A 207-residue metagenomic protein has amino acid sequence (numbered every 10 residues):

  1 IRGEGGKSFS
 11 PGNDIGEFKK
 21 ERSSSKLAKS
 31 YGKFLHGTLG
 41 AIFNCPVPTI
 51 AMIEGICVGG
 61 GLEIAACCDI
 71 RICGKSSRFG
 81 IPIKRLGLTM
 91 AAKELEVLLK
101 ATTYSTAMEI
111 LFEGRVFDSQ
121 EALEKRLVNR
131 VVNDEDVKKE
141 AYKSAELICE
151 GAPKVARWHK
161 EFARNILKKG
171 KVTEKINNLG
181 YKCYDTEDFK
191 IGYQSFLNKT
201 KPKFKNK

Functional and structural regions predicted by a protein language model:
I1-R22, G40-A51, I70, G74-R78: A structural preference for short, pocket-lining loop segments at secondary-structure junctions
G6-S10, C57-G59, G80, K203: Short, active-site-adjacent cap segments at secondary-structure transitions
K20-K33: A short acidic, glycine-rich active-site loop that binds or catalyzes chemistry on phosphate/adenosine moieties
T38, I42-N44, M52, V58-L111 (+3 more regions): CoA-thioester-processing core
I70, E109, E113-R115, E121 (+2 more regions): Well-ordered beta-strand positions
I72-S77, V128-E174, Y181, D185-E187 (+1 more regions): C-terminal long alpha-helix characteristic of the crotonase
Q194-K207: Terminal low-complexity tails and localization/encapsulation signals of metabolic enzymes
